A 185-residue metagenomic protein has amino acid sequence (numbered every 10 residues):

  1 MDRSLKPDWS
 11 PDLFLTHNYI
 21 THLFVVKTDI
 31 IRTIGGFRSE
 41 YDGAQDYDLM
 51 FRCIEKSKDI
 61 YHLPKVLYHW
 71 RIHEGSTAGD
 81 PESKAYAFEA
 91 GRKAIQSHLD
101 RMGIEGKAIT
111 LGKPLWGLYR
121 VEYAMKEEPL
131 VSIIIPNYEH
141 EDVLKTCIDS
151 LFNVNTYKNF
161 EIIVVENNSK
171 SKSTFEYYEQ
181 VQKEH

Functional and structural regions predicted by a protein language model:
M1: Short beta-strand-to-loop element that shapes/binds the nucleotide-sugar donor at the catalytic cleft/hinge
S4-P7: A structural micro-motif at secondary-structure boundaries
S10-Q96: Conserved nucleotide-sugar donor-binding catalytic segment
V26, H62-P64, I135, E161-E166: Short beta-strand segments
S57-K58, E128-L130, N159: A general structural motif
I72-H73, D80, K145, S173-E176: A short acidic (Asp/Glu
K84-A85, I95-N153, K170, Q180: N-proximal low-complexity "stem/linker" segments adjacent to membrane-targeting elements
F152-H185: Acidic donor-binding segment of Leloir-type glycosyltransferases
